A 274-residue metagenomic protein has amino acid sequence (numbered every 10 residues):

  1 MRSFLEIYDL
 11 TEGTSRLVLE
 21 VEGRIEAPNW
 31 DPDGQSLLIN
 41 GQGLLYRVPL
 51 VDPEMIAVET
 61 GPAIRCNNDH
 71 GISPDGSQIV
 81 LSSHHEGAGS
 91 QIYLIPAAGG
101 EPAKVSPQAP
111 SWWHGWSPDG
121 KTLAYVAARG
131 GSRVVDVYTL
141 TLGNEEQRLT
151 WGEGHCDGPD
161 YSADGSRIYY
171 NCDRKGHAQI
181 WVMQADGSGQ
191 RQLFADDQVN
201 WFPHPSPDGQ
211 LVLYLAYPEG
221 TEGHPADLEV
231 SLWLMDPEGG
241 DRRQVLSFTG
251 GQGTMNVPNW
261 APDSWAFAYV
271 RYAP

Functional and structural regions predicted by a protein language model:
R2, G61-R65, R129-G130, Y217-L228 (+1 more regions): Short, flexible, glycine-rich and Lys/Arg-enriched loop motifs at helix boundaries that contact anionic partners
R2-L5, L44-Y46, A88-Y93, S132-Y138 (+2 more regions): Structural motif
I7-R24, L50-R65, I95-P110, L140-D157 (+2 more regions): Multi-bladed beta-propeller domains
E22-L37, I64-I79, Q108-T122, V126 (+3 more regions): Conserved beta-propeller blade repeats
P32, L37-G43, V80-E86, W116 (+4 more regions): Beta-strand C-termini and the immediately following turn/loop, strongest in propeller blades
Q78-H84, A88-S106, W112-G115, A124: Hydrophobic alpha-helical segments and helix pairs
D197-W233: Loop/turn-rich, solvent-exposed surfaces of beta-rich toroidal or solenoidal domains
E229-G251, N256-A273: C-terminal closing repeat unit and adjoining cap/tail of repeat-based domains
